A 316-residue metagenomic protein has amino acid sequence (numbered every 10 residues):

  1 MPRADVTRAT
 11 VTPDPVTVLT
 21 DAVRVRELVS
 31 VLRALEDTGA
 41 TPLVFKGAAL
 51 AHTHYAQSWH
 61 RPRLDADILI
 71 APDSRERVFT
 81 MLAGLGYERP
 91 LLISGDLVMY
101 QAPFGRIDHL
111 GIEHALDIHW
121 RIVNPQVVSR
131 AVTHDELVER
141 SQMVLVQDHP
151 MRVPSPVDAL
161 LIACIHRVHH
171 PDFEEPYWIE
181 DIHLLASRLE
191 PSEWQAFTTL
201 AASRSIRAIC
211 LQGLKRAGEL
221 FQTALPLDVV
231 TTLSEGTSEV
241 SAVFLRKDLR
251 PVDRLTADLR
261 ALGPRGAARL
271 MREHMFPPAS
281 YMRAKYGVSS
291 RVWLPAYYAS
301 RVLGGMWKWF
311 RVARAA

Functional and structural regions predicted by a protein language model:
M1-L64, I70-A316: Conserved NTP-donor binding/palm subdomain of two-metal-ion nucleotidyltransferases/polymerases, i.e., the charged
